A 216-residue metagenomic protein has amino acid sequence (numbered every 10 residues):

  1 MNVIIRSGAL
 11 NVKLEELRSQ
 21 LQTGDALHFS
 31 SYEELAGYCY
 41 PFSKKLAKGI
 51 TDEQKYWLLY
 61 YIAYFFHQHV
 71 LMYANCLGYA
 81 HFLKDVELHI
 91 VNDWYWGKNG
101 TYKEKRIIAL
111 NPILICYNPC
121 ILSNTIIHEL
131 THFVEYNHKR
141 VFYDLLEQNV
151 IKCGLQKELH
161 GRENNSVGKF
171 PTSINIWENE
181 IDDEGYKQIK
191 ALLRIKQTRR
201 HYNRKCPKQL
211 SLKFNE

Functional and structural regions predicted by a protein language model:
M1-S123, F133-E216: Active-site-proximal or metal-binding-adjacent scaffold patches in catalytic folds
I126: A conserved beta-strand element that flanks and buttresses the S-adenosyl-L-methionine
E129: Walker B catalytic acidic pair
